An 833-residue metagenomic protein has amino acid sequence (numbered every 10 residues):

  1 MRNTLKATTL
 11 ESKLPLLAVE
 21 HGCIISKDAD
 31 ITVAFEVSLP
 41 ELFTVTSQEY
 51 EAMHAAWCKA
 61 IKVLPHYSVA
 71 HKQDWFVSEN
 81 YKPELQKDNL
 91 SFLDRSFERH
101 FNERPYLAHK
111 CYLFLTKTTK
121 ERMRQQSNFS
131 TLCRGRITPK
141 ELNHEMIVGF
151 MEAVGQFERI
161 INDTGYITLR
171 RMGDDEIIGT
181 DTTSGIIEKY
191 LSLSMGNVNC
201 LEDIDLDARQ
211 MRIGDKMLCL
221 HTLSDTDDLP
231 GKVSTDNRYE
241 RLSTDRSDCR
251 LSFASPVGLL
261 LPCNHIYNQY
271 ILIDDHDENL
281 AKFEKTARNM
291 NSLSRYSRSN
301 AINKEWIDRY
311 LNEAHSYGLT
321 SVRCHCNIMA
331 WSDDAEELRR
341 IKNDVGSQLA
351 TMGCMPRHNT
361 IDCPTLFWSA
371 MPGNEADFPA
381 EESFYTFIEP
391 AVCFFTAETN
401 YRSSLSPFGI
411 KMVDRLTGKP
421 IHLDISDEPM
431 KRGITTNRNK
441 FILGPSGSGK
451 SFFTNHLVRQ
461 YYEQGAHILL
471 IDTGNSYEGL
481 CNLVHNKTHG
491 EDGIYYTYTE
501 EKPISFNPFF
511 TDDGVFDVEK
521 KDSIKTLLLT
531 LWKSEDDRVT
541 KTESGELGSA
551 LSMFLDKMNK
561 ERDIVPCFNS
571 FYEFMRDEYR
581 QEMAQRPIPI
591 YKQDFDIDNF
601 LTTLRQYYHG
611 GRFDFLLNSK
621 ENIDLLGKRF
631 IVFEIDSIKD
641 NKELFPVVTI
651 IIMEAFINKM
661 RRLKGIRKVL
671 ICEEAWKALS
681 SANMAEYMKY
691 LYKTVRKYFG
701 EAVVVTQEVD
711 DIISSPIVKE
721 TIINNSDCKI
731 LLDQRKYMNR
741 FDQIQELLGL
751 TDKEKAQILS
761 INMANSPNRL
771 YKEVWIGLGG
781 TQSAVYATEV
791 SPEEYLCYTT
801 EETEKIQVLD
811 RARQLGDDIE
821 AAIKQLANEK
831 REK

Functional and structural regions predicted by a protein language model:
M1-E398: Extended, folded cores of ATP/NTP-driven motor/assembly subunits in large transport and secretion machines
C23-A29, N102-L107, S316-S321, V413-R415 (+3 more regions): Short glycine/proline-enriched loop/turn "hinge" motifs that connect secondary-structure elements and lie
P40, S47-V63, L261, L272 (+9 more regions): P-loop NTPase motor domains
L85-L90, S127-L132, G373-A376, L483-T488 (+4 more regions): Short secondary-structure boundary/capping segments
H100, V515-N569, P716-K833: P-loop NTPase motor core of the ASCE superfamily
L132-I160, G444-G449, C797-A822: Short, cationic low-complexity segments
S426-Q460, I468-L480, I494-K502, D636-A756 (+1 more regions): Conserved P-loop NTPase motor cores
